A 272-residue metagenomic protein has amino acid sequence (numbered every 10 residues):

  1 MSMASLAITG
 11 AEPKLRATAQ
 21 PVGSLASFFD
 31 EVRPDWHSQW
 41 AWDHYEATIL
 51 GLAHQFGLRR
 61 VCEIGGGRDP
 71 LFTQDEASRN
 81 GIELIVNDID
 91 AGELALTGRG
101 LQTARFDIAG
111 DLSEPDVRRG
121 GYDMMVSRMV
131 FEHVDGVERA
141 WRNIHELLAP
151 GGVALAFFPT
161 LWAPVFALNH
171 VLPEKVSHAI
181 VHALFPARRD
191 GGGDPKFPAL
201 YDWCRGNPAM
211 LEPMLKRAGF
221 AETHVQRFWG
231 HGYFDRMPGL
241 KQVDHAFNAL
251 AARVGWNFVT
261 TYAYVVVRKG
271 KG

Functional and structural regions predicted by a protein language model:
S2-G120, M124, T260-A263, K271: Conserved N-terminal segment of class I S-adenosyl-L-methionine
V32-W36, R128, K196-D202: Surface-exposed cleft-lining segments at the edges of enzyme active sites
F72-Q74, L96, G136-V137, H145 (+1 more regions): Short glycine-/acidic-enriched loop or helix-start segments at secondary-structure transitions that form or flank
I108-G110, E132, A163: Active-site micro-motifs of SAM-dependent methyltransferase domains
M124-G136: A short SAM/SAH-binding and catalytic strip from SAM-dependent methyltransferases
V134-D135, L148-P150: Helix-to-beta-strand junctions that scaffold the AdoMet/dcAdoMet cofactor pocket in Class I SAM-dependent enzymes
E138-R139, N143, V153-V265: S-adenosyl-L-methionine-dependent methyltransferase catalytic module, highlighting the catalytic core
